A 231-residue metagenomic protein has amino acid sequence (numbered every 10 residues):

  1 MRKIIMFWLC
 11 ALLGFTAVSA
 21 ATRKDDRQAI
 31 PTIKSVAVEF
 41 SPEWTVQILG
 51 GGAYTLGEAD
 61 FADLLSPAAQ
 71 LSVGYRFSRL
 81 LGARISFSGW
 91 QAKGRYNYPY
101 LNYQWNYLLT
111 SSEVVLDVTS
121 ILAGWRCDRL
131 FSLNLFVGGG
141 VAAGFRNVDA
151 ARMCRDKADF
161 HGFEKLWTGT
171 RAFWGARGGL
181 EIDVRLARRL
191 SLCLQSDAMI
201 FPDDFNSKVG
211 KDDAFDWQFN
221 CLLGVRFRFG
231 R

Functional and structural regions predicted by a protein language model:
M1-E39, G230-R231: Cleavable N-terminal export/targeting peptides
A20-G74, R146: Short glycine/proline- and aromatic-enriched beta-strand/turn motifs that initiate or cap beta-hairpins
A29-P31, Y54-L56, A158-L166, N206-K208: Extracytoplasmic loops and strand-loop junctions of Gram-negative outer membrane beta-barrel proteins
I33-E43, L80, T119-L133, L186-R189 (+1 more regions): Short loop/turn motifs that connect adjacent beta-strands in outer-membrane beta-barrel proteins
P42, D63-A69, Q104-T110, R129-F131 (+2 more regions): Residues that define the transmembrane beta-barrel architecture of outer-membrane proteins
I48-G52, L71-Y75, S112-V118, V137-V141 (+3 more regions): Residues on the lipid-exposed face of transmembrane beta-strands in outer-membrane beta-barrel proteins
R79-A158, R226-F227: Gram-negative (and chloroplast) outer-membrane scaffold detector with strong preference for beta-barrel transmembrane
R84, A92-Y100, W105-L109, R185-R231: Predominantly the C-terminal beta-signal and adjacent terminal strand-loop region of outer-membrane beta-barrel
